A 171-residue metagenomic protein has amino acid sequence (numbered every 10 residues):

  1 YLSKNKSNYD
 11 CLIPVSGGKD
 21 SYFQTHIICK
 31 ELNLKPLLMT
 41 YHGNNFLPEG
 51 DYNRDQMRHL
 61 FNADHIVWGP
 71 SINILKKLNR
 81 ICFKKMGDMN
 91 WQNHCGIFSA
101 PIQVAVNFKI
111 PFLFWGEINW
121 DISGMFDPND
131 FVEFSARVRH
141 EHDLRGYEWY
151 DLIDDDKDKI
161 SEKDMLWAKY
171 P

Functional and structural regions predicted by a protein language model:
Y1-D10, I27-P171: Nucleotide-activated chemistry modules centered on ATP-dependent adenylation/adenylyltransferase
C11-D20: Short, glycine-rich nucleotide/cofactor-binding loops
F23-Q24: Hydrophobic positions on the alpha1 helix immediately C-terminal to the Walker A/P-loop
